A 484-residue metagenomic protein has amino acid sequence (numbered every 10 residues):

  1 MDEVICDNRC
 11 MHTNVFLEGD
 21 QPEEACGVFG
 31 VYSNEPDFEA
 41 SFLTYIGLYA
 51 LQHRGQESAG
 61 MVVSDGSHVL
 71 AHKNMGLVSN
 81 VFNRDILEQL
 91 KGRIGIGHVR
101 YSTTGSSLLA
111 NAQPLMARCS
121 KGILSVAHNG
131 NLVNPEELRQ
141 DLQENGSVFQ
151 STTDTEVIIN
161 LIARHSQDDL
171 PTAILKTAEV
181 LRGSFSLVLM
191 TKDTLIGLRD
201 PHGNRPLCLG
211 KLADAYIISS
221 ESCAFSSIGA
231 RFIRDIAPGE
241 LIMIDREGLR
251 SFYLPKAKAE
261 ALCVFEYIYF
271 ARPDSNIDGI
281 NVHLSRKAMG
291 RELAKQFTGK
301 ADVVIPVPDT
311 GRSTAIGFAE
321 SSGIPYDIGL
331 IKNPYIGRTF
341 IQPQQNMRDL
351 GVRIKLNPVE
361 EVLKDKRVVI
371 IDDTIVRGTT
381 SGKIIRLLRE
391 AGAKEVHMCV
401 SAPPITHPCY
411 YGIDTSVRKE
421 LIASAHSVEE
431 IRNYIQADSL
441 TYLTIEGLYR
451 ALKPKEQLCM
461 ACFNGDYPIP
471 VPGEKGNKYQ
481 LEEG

Functional and structural regions predicted by a protein language model:
D2-P238, M243-A301, V307, E395: Conserved short alpha-helical segments that host acidic/polar catalytic motifs at enzyme active sites
T103-T104, N134, N204-R205, F225-S226 (+6 more regions): Flexible loop/turn segments at secondary-structure boundaries
A127, M190, L198-R199, G210 (+12 more regions): Generic beta-strand/beta-sheet core signal
S147, Q167-D168, T298-D302, E320-D327 (+2 more regions): Secondary-structure transition/capping motifs at alpha-helix termini and the adjoining loop/turn into the next element
S151, E156-I159, Y326-G337, Y434-L452: A conserved beta-strand->alpha-helix junction
K176, A224, R231, G239-E240 (+5 more regions): Phosphate/diphosphate-binding loops
A178, D193-T194, G229-D235, R386-G484: PRPP-dependent phosphoribosyltransferase catalytic core
G323-V368, T379, T406-I413: Short, glycine/charge-rich flexible loops or terminal/linker lids adjacent to PRPP-binding catalytic cores
